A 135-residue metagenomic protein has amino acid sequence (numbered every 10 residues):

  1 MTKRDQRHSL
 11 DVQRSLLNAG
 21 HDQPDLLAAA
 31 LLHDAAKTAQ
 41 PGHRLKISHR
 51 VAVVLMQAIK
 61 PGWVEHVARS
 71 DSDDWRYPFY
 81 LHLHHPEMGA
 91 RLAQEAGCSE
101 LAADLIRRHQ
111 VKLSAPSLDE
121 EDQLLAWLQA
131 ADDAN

Functional and structural regions predicted by a protein language model:
M1-N135: Divalent metal-dependent catalytic cores for phosphoryl transfer on phosphate-bearing substrates
